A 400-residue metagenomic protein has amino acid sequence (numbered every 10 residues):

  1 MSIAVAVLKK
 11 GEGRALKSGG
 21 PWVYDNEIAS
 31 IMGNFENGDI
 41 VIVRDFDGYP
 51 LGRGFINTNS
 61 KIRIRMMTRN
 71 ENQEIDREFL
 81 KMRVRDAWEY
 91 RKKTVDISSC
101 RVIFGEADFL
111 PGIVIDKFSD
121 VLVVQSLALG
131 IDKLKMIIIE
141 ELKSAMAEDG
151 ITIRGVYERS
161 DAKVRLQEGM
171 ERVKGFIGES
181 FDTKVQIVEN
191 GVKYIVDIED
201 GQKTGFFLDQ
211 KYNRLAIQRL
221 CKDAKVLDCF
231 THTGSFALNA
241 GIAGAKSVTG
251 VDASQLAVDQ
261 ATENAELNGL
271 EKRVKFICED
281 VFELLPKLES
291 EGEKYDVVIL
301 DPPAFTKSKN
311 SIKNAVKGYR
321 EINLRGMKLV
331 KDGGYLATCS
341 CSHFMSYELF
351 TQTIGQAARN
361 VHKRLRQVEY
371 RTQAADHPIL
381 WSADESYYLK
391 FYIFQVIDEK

Functional and structural regions predicted by a protein language model:
M1-S119: Non-catalytic accessory regions of SAM-dependent methyltransferases
I103-D116, K135-F206: Non-catalytic substrate-recognition/targeting regions of SAM-dependent transferases
D223-H232: Conserved class I S-adenosyl-L-methionine
T233-K246: Conserved SAM-binding loop of SAM-dependent methyltransferases across substrates and taxa, primarily the Class I
S247-D252: Conserved SAM-binding motif I beta-strand of class I
L256-I299: S-adenosyl-L-methionine
V281-R359, R371: S-adenosylmethionine
Y335-K400: C-terminal catalytic and target-recognition region of SAM-dependent MTase-like enzymes, primarily methyltransferases
